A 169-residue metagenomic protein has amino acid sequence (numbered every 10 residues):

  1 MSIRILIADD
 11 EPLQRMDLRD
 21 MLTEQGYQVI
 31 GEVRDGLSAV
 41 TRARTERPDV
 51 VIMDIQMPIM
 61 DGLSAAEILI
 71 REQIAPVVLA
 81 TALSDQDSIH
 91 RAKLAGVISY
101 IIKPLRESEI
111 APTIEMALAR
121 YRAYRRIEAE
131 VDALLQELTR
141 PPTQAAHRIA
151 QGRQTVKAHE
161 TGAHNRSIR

Functional and structural regions predicted by a protein language model:
I3-R4, P12-G31: Two-component/phosphorelay signaling modules centered on CheY-like receiver
A8-D9, V33, V51: Conserved sequence signature across two-component system core domains
M16, S64, S84-I101: Alpha4 helix (beta4-alpha4-beta5 surface) of REC/receiver domains from two-component response regulators
D35-S38, I59-S64: Acidic catalytic/metal-coordinating carboxylates
T45-I52: Active-site beta3 strand of CheY-like receiver
P58, T81, D85: The feature encodes the CheY-like receiver
D87, L105-I114, R122, R126: C-terminal output helix
Y121-A123, A129-R169: C-terminal output/effector regions of signal-responsive regulators
